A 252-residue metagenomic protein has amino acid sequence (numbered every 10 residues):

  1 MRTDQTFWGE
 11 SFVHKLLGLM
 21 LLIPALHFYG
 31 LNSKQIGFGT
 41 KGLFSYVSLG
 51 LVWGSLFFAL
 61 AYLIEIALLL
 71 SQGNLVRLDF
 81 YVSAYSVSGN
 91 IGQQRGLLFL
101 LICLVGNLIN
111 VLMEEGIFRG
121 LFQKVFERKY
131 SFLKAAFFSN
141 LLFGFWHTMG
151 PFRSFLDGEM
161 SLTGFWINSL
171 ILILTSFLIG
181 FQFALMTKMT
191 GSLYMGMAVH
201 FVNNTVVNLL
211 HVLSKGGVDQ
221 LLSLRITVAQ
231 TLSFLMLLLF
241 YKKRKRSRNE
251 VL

Functional and structural regions predicted by a protein language model:
M1, S55-Y62, L141-M149, F201-H211: Aromatic-anchored segments of alpha-helical transmembrane domains
M1-G30, F38-T40, S45-S55, V76-I102 (+1 more regions): Alpha-helical transmembrane segments in multi-pass membrane proteins
F12, L16, V47, L51 (+11 more regions): Residue-level signature of the transmembrane alpha-helical core of multi-pass small-molecule transporters
Y62, L97-I102, S154-G164, G191: Short juxtamembrane and helix-loop transition motifs at transmembrane-helix boundaries in membrane proteins
Y62-S71, A136-L156: Transmembrane alpha-helix/helix-exit interface in multi-pass inner-membrane proteins
D79-V87, I117, P151-F165: Membrane-interface interhelical connector segments
M113-L142, K188-S192: Membrane-interface helix/loop boundary segments of multi-pass membrane proteins
F201-L252: C-terminal membrane module of polytopic membrane proteins
